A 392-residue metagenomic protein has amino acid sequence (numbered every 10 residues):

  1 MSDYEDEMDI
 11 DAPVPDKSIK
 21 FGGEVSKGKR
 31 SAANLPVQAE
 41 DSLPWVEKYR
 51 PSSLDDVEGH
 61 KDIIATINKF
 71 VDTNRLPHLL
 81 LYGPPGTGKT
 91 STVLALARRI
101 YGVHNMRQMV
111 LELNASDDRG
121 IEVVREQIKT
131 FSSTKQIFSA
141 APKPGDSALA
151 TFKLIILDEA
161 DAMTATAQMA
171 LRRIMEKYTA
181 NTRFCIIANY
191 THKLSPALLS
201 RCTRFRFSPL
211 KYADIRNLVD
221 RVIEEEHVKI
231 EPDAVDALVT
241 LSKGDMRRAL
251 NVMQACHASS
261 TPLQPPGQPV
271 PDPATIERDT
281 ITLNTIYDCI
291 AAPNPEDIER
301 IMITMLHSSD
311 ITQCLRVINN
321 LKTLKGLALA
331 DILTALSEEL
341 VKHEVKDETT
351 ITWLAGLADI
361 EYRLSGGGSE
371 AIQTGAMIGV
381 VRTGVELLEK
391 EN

Functional and structural regions predicted by a protein language model:
M1-S200, R204, L357, E361 (+1 more regions): P-loop/Walker A NTP-binding region and its immediately flanking N-terminal helices in P-loop NTPase folds
D3, E226-V228, P232-N392: AAA+ P-loop NTPase domains with strong preference for DNA replication initiators and clamp-loader complexes
R50, A150, Y212-I215, V235: Short amphipathic alpha-helix in the helical subdomain of ABC transporter nucleotide-binding domains
S52, A65, Q108, S200 (+4 more regions): Positions in alpha-helical segments
P85-T87, S116-G120, A160-M163, N189-K193 (+5 more regions): Conserved nucleotide-binding/hydrolysis micro-motifs of P-loop NTPases
T92-L96, V123, Q127, A170-I174 (+8 more regions): Alpha-helical scaffold elements adjacent to nucleotide-binding pockets in ATP/GTP-utilizing enzyme cores
C202, S208-D233: Conserved small helical "lid"/interfacial subdomain of P-loop NTPases
